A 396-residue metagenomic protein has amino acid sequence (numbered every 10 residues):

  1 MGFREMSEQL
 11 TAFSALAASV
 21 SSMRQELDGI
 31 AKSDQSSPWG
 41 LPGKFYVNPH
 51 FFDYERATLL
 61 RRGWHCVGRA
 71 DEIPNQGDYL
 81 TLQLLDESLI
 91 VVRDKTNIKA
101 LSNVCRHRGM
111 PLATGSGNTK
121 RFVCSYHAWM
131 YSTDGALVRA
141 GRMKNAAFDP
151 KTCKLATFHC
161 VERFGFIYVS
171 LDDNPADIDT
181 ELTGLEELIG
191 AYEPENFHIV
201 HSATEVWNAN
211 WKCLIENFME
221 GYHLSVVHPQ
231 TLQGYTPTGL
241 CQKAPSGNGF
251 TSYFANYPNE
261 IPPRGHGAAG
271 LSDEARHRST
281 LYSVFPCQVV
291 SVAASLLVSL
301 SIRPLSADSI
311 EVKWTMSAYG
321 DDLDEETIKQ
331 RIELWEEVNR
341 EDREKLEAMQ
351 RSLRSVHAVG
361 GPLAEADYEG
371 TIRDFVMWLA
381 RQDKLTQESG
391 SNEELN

Functional and structural regions predicted by a protein language model:
G2-A31, E333: General detector of N-terminal leader/presequence modules that precede the first folded domain
G2-T11, V92, N103, F166-I167 (+1 more regions): C-terminal catalytic domain of Rieske-type non-heme iron oxygenases
E26-G43, E195: Short, contiguous pre-domain boundary segments
Q35, W39-L84: Non-catalytic accessory segments flanking enzyme active sites
L60-W64, M110, H223: Generic structural signal for secondary-structure transition and capping sites
R62-E72, R139-M143, L281-P286: Short Pro/Gly-enriched beta-strand edge/turn motifs at strand-loop
E72-D173, D177-E187: Rieske [2Fe-2S] iron-sulfur-binding domain
